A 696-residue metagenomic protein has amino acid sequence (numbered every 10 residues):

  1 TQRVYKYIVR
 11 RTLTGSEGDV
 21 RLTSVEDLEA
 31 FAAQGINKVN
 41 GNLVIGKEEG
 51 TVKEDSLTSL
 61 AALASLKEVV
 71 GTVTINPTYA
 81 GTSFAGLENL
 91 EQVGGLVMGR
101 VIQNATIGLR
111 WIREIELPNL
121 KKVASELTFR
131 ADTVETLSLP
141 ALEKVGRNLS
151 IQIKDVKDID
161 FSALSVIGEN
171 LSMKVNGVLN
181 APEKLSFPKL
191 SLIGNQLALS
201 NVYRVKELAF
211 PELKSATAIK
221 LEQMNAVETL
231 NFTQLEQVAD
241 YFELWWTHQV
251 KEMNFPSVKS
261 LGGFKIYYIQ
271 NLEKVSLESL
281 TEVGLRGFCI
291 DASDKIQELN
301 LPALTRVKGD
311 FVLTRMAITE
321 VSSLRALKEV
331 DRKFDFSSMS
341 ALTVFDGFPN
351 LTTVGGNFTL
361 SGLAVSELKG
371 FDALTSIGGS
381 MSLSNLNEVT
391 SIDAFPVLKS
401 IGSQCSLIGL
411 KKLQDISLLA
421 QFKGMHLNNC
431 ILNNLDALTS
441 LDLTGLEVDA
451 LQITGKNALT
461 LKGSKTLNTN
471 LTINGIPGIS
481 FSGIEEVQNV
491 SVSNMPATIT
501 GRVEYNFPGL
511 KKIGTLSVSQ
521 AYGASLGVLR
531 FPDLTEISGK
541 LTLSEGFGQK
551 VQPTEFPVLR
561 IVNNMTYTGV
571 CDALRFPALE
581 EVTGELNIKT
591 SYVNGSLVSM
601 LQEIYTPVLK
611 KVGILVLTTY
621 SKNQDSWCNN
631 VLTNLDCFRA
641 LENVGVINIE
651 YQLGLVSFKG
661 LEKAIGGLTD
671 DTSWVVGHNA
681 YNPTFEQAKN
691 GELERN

Functional and structural regions predicted by a protein language model:
T1-Q34, R695-N696: Fungal extracellular Ser/Thr-rich, low-complexity intrinsically disordered regions
T1-R3, S322, S482: Intrinsically disordered, low-complexity serine/threonine-rich repeat tracts
G15-V25, G41-T58, A62, V70-G86 (+24 more regions): Concave beta-strand-loop units of leucine-rich repeat
L28-G35, S59-S65, S83-L87, E116-L117 (+22 more regions): Leucine-rich repeat
A131, A163, S279, A420 (+5 more regions): Small-residue (G/S/T/A) turn/hinge positions that recur once per unit in extracellular repeat modules
E686-N696: Short, low-complexity, Pro/Ser/Thr/Gly-rich segments in the mature regions of secreted, periplasmic
